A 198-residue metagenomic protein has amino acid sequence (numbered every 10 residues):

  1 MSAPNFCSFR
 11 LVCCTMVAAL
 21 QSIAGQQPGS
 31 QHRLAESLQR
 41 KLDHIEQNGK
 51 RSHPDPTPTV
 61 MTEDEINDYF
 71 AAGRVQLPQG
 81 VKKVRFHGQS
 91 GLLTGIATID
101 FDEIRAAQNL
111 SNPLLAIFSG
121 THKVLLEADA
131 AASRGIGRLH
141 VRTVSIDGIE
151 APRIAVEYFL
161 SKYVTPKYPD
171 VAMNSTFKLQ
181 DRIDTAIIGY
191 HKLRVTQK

Functional and structural regions predicted by a protein language model:
M1, T15-M16, M61, M173: Detector for methionine-enriched segments
M1-C7: N-terminal secretory signal peptides that target proteins for export/translocation
P4, A19-L20, G25: Intrinsic disorder/low-complexity segments
R10-Q21: Bacterial N-terminal signal peptides
A24-K198: Extracellular/lumenal and peripheral-membrane lipid-interaction modules
